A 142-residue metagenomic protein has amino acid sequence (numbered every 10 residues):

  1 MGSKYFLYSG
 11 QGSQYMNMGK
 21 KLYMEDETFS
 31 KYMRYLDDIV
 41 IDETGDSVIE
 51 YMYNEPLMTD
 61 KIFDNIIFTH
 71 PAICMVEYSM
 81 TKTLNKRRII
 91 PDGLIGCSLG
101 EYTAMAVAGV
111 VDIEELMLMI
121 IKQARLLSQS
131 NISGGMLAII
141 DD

Functional and structural regions predicted by a protein language model:
M1-D142: FabD-like malonyl-/acyl-CoA
